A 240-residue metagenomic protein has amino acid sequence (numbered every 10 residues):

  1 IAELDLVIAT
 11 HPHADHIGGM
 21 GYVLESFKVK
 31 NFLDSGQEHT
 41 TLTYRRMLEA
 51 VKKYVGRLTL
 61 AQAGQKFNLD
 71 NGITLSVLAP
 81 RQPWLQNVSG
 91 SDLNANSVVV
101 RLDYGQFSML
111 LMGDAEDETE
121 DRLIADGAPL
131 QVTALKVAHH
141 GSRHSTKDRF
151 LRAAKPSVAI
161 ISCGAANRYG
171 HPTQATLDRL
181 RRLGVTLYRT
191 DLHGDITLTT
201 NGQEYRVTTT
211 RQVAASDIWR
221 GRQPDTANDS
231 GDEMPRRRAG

Functional and structural regions predicted by a protein language model:
I1-G240: Non-globular, low-confidence helical/coil segments that flank catalytic cores
